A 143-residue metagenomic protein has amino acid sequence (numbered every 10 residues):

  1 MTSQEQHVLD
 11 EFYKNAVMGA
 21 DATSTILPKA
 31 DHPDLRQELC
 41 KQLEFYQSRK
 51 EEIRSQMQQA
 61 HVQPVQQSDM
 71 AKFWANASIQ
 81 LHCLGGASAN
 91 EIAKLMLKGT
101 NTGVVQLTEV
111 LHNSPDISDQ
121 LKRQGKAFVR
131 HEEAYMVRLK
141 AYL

Functional and structural regions predicted by a protein language model:
M1-A30, E91-P115: Alpha-helical bundle segments that constitute or directly flank the non-heme di-iron/ferroxidase center
Q4-F12, P33-E51, A89-L95, Q120-H131: Alpha-helical scaffold segments that form or flank carboxylate-/histidine-based iron centers
A20, K50, R54-M57, S78-L81 (+4 more regions): A structural signal for well-ordered alpha-helices, especially hydrophobic packing surfaces of coiled-coils
S24, R36-C40, N101, T108 (+2 more regions): Generic alpha-helical hydrophobic packing signal
I26, L43, M57-A60, V110: Alpha-helical solenoid scaffolds that mediate protein-protein interactions, centered on TPR/SEL1-like repeats but also
A30, Q47, H61-P64, P115: Residues at alpha-helix boundaries and short interhelical turns
E51, S55-V104: Carboxylate-rich helix-loop segments that flank metal/cofactor sites and access channels in metalloenzymes
